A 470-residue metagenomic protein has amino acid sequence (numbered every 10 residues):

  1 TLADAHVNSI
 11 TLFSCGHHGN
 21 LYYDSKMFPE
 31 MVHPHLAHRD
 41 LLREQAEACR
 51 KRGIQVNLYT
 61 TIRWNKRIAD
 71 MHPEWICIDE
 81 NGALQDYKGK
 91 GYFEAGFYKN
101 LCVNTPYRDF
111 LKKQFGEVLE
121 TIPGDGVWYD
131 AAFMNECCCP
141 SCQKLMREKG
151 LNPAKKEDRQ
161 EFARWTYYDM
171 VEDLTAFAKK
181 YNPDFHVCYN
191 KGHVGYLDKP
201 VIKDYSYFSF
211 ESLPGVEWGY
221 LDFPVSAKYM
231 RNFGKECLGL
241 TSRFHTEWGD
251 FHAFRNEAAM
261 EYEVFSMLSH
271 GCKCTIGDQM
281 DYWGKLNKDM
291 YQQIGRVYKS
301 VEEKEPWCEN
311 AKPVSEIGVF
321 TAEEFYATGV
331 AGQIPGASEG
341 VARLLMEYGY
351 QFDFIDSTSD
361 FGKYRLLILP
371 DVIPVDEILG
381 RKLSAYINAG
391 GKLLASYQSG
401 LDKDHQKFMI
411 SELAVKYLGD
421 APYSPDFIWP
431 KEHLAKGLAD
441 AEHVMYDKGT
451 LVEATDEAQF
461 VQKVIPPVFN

Functional and structural regions predicted by a protein language model:
T1, G96-F110, E247-E257: Active-site mouth loops of central-metabolism enzymes
T1-H6, K26-R52, D109-F110, D169 (+2 more regions): Aromatic- and glycine-enriched glycan-recognition loops and surfaces that form the carbohydrate-binding subsites
A3-R39, W64-K88, E136, Q143-R147 (+3 more regions): Aromatic-lined carbohydrate-binding/catalytic grooves of carbohydrate-active enzymes
A5, A48-R50, K99-M134, F177 (+1 more regions): An active-site-proximal structural segment forming one wall of the substrate-binding cleft that immediately precedes
N8-S14, L111-K112, E117-C138, T275 (+2 more regions): Short acidic catalytic loops
H33-L42, P73-N100, K149-E157, S206-Y220 (+1 more regions): Acidic, His- and aromatic-enriched active-site or binding-groove loops in soluble protein domains that engage sugars
Q45, V56-L58, T121, K156-N470: Carbohydrate-binding surfaces of carbohydrate-active enzymes
L58, I62-I122, K156-Q160, D169-E172: Active-site-adjacent "subsite" loops/lids of carbohydrate-active enzymes
